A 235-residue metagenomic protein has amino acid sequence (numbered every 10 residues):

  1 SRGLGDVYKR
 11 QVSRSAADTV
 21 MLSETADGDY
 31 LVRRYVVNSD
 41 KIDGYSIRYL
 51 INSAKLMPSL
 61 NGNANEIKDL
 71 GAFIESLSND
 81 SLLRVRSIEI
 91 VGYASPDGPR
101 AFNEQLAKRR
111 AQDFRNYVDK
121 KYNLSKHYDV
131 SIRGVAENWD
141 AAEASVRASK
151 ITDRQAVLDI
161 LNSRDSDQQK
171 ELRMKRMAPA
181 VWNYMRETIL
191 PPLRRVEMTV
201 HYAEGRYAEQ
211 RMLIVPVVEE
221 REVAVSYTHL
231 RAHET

Functional and structural regions predicted by a protein language model:
G3-Q11, T228-T235: Conserved small/polar residues in nucleotide/adenosyl-binding loops
K9-D40, I160-N162, L193-V225: Pro/Ala/Gly-rich low-complexity, hydrophilic intrinsically disordered segments
G28-R34, D40, Y49, A54-P96 (+1 more regions): Periplasmic peptidoglycan-binding/anchoring modules of Gram-negative envelope and division proteins
G44, L50-A54, H127, L193 (+1 more regions): Glycine-centered loop/turn motifs
S46-R48, S87-V91, S131, R195-H201: Soluble periplasmic/extracytoplasmic beta-strand elements of cell-envelope proteins
K55-M57, G98, D140, R206-A208: Residue-level signal for secondary-structure boundary sites
S59-N61, A144, E209-R211: Short conserved micro-motifs at the rims of enzyme active sites and ligand-binding pockets
S95-T199: Periplasmic OmpA-like peptidoglycan-binding domain that tethers envelope proteins to the cell wall
